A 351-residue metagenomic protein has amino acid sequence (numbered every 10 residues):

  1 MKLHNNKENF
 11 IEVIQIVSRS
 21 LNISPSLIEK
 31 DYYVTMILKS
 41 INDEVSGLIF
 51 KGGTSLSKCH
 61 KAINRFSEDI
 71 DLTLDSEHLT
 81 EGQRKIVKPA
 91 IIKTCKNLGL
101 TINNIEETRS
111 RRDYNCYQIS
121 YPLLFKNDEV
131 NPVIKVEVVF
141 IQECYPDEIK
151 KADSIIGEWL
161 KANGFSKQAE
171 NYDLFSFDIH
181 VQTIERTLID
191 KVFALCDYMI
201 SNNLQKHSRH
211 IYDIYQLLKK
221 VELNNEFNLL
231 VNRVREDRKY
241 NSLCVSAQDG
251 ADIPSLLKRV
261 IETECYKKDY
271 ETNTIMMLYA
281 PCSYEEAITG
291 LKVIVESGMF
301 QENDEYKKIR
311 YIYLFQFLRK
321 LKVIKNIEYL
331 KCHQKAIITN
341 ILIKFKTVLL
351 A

Functional and structural regions predicted by a protein language model:
M1-L48, K58-N64, D75-I324: Structured mid-to-C-terminal alpha-helical surface segments
F50-T54: Glycine-rich beta-strand-to-loop/alpha-helix junction loops that act as flexible
S110, Y329-L330, T339: Short, often N-terminal, low-complexity regions that either remain intrinsically disordered or form a short helix
L314-L318, L330-Q334, L342: Short hydrophobic targeting helices and cationic amphipathic motifs that mediate membrane/organellar targeting
V323, E328, A336, V348-A351: Acidic, Ala/Val/Gly-enriched low-complexity intrinsically disordered segments
